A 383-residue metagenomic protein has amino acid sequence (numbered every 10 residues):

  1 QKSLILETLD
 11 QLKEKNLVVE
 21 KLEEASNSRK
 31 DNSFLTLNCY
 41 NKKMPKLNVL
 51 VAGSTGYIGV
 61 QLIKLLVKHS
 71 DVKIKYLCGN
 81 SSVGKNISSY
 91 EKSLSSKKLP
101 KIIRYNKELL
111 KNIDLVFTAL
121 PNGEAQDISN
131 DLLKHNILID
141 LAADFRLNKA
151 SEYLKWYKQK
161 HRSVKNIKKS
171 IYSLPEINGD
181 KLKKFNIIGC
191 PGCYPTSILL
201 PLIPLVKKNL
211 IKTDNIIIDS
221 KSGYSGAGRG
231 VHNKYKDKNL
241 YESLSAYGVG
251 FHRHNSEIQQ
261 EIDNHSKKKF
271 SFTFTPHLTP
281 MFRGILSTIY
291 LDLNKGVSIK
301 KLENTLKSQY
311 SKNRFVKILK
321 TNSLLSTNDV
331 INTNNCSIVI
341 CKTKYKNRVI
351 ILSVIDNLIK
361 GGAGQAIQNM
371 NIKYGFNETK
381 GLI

Functional and structural regions predicted by a protein language model:
L4-L6, Q11, L17, L35: Short hydrophobic targeting helices and cationic amphipathic motifs that mediate membrane/organellar targeting
L12, L22: Cationic, low-complexity basic patches in intrinsically disordered or flexible, solvent-exposed regions
C39-Y40, P45-E242, Y247-V249, K267 (+2 more regions): N-terminal Rossmann-like NAD(P) cofactor-binding subdomain of oxidoreductases, focused on the glycine-rich
Y57, K169, C193-L200, V249-E257 (+5 more regions): Conserved active-site and cofactor/substrate-binding residues in soluble primary-metabolism enzymes
G228, N233-N239, K268-D292: Active-site-proximal loop/hinge segments within enzyme catalytic domains
H254-F274: Oxyanion-binding "anion nests"
S287-I383: C-terminal active-site/capping subdomain that shapes the small-molecule cofactor and substrate pocket of enzyme
